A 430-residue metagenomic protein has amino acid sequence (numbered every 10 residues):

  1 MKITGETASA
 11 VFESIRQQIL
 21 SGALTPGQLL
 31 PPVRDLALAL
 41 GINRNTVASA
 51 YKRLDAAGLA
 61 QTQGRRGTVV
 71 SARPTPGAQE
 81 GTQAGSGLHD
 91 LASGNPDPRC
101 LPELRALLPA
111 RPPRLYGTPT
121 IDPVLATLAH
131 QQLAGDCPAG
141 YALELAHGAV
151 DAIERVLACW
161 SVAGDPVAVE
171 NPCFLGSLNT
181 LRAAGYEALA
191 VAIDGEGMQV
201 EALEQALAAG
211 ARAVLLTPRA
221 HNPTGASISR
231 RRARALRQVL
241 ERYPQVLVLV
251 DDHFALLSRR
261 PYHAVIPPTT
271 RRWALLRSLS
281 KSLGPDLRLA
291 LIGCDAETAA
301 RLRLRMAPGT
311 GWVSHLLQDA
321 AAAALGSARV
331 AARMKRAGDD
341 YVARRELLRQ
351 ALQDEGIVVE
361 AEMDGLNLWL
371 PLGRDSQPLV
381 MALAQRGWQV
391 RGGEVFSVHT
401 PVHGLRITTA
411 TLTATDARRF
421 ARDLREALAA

Functional and structural regions predicted by a protein language model:
M1-G117, I121, T127, A307-S314 (+9 more regions): N-terminal basic, amphipathic alpha-helical segments
F12, R16, E154, A158 (+4 more regions): Amphipathic, non-transmembrane alpha-helical secondary structure
P96, R219-H221, K281, L412: Short glycine-rich anion-binding loops that position phosphate/pyrophosphate groups of nucleotides and phosphorylated
R114-P244, L256-A274: Conserved core of the PLP fold type I
P166, E187, L247, V358 (+1 more regions): Residue-level detector of anion-binding/catalytic polar loops
D251-D252: Walker B catalytic acidic pair
A274-L352, I357-E360: PLP-dependent aminotransferase class I/II
S278-L279, G393-S397: Short, solvent-exposed loop/turn elements at beta->coil junctions and helix N-caps that rim active or binding pockets
